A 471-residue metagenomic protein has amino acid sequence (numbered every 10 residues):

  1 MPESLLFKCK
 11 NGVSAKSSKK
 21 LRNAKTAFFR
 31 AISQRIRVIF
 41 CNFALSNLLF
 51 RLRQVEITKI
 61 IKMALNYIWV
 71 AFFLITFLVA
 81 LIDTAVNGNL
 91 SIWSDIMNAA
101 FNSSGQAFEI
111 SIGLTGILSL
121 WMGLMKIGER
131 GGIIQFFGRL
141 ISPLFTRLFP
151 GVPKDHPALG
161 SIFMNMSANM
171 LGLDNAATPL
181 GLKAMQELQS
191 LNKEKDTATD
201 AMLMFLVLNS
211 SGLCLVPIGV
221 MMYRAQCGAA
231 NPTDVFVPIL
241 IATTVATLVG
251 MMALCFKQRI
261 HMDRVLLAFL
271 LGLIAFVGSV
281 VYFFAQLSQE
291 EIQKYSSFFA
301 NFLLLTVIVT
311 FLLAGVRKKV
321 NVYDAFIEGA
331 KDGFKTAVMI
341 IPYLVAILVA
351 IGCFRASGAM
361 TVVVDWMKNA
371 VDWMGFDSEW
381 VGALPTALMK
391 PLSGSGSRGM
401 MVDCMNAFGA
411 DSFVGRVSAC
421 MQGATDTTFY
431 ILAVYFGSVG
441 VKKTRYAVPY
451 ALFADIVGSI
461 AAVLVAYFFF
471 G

Functional and structural regions predicted by a protein language model:
S4, S14-S18, S33, S46: Serine residues within intrinsically disordered or low-complexity segments
L6, R22, I39-N42, S46-I60: Short, positively charged and aromatic/hydrophobic N-terminal segments
K10-A15, A24, A44: Short hydrophobic alpha-helical segments enriched in small aliphatic residues
S17-K20, F28-Q34, Y435: Repetitive helical segments and hydrophobic/amphipathic motifs
E56-G116, A225-R355, W373-M374, Y446-G471: Signature of multi-pass transmembrane helix bundles
W93-S190, K318-A407: Membrane-embedded alpha-helical segments and adjacent helix-loop junctions characteristic of multi-pass solute
A177, A184-A225, A229-R259, L384-G471: C-terminal transmembrane helix pair
